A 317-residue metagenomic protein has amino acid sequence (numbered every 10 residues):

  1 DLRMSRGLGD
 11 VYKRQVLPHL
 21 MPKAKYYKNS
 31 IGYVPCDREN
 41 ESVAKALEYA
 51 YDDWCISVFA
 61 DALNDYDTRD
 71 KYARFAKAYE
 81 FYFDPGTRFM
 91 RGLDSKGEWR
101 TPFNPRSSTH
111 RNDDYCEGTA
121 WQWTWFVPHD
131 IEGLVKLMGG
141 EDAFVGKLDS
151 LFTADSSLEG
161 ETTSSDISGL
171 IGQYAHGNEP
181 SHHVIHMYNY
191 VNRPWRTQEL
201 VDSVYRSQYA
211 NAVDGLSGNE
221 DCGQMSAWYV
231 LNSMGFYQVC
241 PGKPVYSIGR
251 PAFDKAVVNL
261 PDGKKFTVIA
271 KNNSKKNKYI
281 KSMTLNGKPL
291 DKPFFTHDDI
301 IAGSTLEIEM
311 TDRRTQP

Functional and structural regions predicted by a protein language model:
D1-L2, T124, N273: Short, flexible, glycine/charge-rich loop motifs used to bind or transfer phosphoryl groups or to couple energy/partner
D1-Y12: Single conserved hydrophobic/aromatic residue that forms the stacking wall/gate of nucleotide- or nucleobase-binding
D10-I31: Long, charge-rich alpha-helical interaction segments
Y26-E41, P105-C116, Y209-N211: Acidic/His metal-coordination segments adjacent to aromatic residues that form catalytic metal sites in metalloenzymes
E48-V58, W123-E132, N178-M187, S226-N232: Well-ordered alpha-helical segments within folded domains of soluble proteins
S57, L63-E179, E220: Catalytic cores of carbohydrate-active enzymes
L137, S150-E159, A175-H176, P180-P317: Non-catalytic C-terminal accessory modules of carbohydrate-active enzymes
